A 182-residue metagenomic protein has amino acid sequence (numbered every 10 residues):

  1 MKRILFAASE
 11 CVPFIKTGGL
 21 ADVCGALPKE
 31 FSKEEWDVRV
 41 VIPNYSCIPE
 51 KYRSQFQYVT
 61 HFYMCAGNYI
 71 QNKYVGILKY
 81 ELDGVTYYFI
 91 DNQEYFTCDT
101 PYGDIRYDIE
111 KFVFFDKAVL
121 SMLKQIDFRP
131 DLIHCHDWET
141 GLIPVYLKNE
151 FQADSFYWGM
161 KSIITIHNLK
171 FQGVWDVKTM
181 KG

Functional and structural regions predicted by a protein language model:
M1-G182: Catalytic cores of nucleotide-sugar-dependent glycosyltransferases that transfer UDP/GDP/TDP-activated
